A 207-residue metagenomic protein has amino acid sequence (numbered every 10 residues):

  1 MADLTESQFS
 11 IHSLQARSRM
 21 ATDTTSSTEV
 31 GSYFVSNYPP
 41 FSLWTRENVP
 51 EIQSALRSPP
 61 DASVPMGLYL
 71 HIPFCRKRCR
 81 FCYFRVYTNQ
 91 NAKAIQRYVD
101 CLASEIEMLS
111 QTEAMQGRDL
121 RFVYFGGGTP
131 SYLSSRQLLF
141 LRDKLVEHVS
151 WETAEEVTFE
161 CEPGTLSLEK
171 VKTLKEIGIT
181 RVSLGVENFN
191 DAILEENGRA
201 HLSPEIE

Functional and structural regions predicted by a protein language model:
M1-G67, R76, Q116: Flexible, acidic/Gly-rich N-terminal and inter-domain linker regions that tether and position cofactor-handling modules
A55-L56, R80, Y87, E187: Bulky hydrophobic/aromatic packing residues
V64, K77, C82, T153-E155: Residue-level signal for beta-strand positions within conserved beta-sheet cores that form or flank
P65-L70, I95: Short N-terminal helix-initiation segments at or just after the protein's N-terminus
L70-V86: Local cysteine-cluster metal-coordination motifs and their immediate loop/turn environment, predominantly Fe-S cluster
V86-E207: Conserved non-cysteine loop/helix-boundary elements of the Radical SAM core domain that shape
